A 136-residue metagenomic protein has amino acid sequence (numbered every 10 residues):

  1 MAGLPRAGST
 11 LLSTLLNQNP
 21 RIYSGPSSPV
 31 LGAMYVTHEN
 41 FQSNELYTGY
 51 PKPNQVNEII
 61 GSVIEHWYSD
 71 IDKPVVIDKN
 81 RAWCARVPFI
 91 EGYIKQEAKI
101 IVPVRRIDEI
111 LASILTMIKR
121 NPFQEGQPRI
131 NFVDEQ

Functional and structural regions predicted by a protein language model:
M1-D70: PAPS-dependent sulfotransferase catalytic core
E39, I71-Q136: PAPS-dependent sulfotransferase catalytic domain
